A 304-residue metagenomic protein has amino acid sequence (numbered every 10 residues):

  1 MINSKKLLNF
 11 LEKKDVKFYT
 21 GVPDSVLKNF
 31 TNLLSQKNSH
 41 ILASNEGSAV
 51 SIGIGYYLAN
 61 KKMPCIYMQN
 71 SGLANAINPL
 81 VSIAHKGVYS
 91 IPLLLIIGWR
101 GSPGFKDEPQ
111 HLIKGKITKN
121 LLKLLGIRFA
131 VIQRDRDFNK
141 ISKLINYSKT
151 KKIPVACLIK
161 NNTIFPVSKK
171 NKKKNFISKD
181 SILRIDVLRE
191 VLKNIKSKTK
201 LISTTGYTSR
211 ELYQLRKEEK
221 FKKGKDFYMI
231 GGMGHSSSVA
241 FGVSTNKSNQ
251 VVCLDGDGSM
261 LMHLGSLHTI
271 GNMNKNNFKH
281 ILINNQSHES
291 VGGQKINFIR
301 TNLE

Functional and structural regions predicted by a protein language model:
N3-K14, N171-S236: Active-site diphosphate/adenylate-binding microenvironment
L7-F10, K17-F18, K123-K172, E304: Structural signature of the thiamine diphosphate
T20-D24, I41-S51, Y67-L73, T205 (+2 more regions): Active-site nucleophile and cofactor-binding loops and adjacent substrate-binding regions of central metabolic enzymes
D24-V26, R100-G101, I159-F165, T205-S209 (+1 more regions): Glycine-rich beta-alpha junction loops
S25, S39, I83, S90-G98 (+4 more regions): Thiamine diphosphate
K28-A43: Short acidic, glycine/proline-enriched helix-loop-strand junctions
M63-C65, P92-L94, K152-A156, K198-K200 (+2 more regions): Residue-level preference for the first positions of well-ordered beta-strands
